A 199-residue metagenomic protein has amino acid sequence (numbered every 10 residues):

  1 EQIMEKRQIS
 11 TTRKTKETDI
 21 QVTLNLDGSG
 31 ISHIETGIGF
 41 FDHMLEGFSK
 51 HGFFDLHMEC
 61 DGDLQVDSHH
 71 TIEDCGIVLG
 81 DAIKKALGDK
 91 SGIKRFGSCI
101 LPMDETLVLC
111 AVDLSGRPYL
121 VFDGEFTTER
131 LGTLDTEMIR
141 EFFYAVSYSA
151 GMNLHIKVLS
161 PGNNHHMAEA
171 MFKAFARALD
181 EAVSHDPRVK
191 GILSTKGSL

Functional and structural regions predicted by a protein language model:
E1-I3: Short, Lys/Arg-enriched N-terminal segments with co-localized hydrophobic residues within the first ~10-30 amino acids
E5-L199: N-terminal intrinsically disordered, cationic/polar leader segments that include organellar targeting peptides
